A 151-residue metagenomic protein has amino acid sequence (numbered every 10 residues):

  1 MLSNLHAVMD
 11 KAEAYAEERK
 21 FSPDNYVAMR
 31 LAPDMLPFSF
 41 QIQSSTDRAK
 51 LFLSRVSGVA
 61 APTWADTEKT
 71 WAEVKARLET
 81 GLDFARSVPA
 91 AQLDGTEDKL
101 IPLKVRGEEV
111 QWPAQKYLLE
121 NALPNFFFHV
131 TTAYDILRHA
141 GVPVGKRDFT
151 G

Functional and structural regions predicted by a protein language model:
M1-D47: N-terminal structural module
S3-H6, Q43, A72-E79, D83 (+1 more regions): Generic structural signal for well-ordered, non-transmembrane alpha-helical segments in soluble/cytosolic regions
L5, M9-A12, A49-F52, G81 (+2 more regions): Hydrophobic alpha-helical packing residues
E17-V27, S87-L118, T150: Acidic interhelical loop/turn segments
A28-A61, E109-V144: Short, contiguous alpha-helical
K50-V88: Helix-adjacent hinge/juxtasegments
V144-G151: Short, highly charged C-terminal tails/helix-capping segments
